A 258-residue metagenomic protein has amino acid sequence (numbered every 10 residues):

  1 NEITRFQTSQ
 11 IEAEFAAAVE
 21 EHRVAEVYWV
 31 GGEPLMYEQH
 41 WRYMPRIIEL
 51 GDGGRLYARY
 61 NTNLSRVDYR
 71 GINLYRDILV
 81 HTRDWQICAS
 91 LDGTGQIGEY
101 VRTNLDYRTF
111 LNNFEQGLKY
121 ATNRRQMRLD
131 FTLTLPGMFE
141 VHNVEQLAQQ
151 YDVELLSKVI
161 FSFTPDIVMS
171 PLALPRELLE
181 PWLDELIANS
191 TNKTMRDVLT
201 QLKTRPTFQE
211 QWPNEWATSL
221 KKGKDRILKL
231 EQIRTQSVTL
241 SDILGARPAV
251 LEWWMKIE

Functional and structural regions predicted by a protein language model:
N1-A17, M169-T207: Low-complexity, serine/threonine/proline-enriched polar segments
N1-S9, H22-E38, L50-R70, L79-N112 (+2 more regions): Core AdoMet radical
F15, M44, I72-R76, L111-L118 (+1 more regions): Generic structural signal for well-ordered alpha-helices, preferentially at hydrophobic/aromatic core positions
A18, G51, Y75-D84, L118-T122 (+1 more regions): Acidic (Asp/Glu)-rich catalytic clusters
Y43-E49: Conserved Walker B catalytic segment
L133-M138, E154-D184, R196-L202, P213-L220: Flexible glycine/acidic-rich beta-alpha junction loops that bind and position SAM and/or redox cofactors in anaerobic
L135-Y151: Catalytic cores of alpha/beta
I187-E258: Radical SAM enzyme core and accessory elements
